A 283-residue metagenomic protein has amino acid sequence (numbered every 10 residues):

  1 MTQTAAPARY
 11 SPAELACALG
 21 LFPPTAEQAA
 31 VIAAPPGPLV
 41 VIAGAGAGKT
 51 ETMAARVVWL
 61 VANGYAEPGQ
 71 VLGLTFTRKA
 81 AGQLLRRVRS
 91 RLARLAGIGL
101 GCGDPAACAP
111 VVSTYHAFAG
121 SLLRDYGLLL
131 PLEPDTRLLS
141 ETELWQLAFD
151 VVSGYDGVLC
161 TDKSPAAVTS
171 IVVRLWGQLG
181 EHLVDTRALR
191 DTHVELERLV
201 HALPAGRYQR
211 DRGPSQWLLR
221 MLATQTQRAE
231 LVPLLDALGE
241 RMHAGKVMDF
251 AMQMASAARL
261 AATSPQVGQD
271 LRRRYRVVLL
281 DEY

Functional and structural regions predicted by a protein language model:
M1-L132, L138, Q266-Q269: P-loop NTPase Walker
A8, P12-I42, T52, L72-G73 (+4 more regions): Conserved helicase NTPase motor core
P105-A109, G127-E230, Y275: ATP-hydrolysis module of ASCE/P-loop NTPase motor domains, specifically the Walker B Asp-Glu catalytic pair
